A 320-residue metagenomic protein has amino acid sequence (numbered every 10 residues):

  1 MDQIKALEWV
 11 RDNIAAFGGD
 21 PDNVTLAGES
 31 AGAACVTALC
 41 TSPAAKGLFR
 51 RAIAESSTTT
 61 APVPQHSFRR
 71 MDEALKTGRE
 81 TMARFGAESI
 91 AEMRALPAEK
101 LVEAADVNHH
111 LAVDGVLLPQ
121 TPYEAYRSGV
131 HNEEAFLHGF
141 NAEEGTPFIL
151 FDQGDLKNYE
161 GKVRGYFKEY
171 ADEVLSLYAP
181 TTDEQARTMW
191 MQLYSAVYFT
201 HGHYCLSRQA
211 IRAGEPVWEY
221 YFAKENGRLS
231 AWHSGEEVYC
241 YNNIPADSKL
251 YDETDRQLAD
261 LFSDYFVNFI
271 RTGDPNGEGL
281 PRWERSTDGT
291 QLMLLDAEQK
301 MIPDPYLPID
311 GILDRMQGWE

Functional and structural regions predicted by a protein language model:
K5-A27: Gly/Ser-rich "nucleophile elbow"/oxyanion-hole loop immediately N-terminal to the catalytic nucleophile in hydrolases
D12, K46, E55-R164, M189-S195 (+1 more regions): Substrate-access "cap/lid" subdomains that shape and gate the entrance to catalytic or ligand-binding pockets
D20-V24, A45-R51, N132-A135, A213-W218: Loop/turn elements at helix/coil->beta-strand transitions in domains of secreted/extracellular proteins
G28, G32: Gly/Ala-rich beta-loop-alpha elbow adjacent to hydrolase catalytic centers
A33-A45: Short glycine-enriched nucleophile-adjacent loop and the immediately C-terminal alpha-helix near the catalytic center
A61-F68, E184-V197, D247-A259, S263 (+1 more regions): Active-site rim elements
H131-Y178, S263, A297-E320: C-terminal, loop-rich substrate-recognition/catalytic regions characterized by aromatic stacking residues
H201-E320: Mobile gating loops/cap/lid regions near enzyme active sites that modulate substrate access
